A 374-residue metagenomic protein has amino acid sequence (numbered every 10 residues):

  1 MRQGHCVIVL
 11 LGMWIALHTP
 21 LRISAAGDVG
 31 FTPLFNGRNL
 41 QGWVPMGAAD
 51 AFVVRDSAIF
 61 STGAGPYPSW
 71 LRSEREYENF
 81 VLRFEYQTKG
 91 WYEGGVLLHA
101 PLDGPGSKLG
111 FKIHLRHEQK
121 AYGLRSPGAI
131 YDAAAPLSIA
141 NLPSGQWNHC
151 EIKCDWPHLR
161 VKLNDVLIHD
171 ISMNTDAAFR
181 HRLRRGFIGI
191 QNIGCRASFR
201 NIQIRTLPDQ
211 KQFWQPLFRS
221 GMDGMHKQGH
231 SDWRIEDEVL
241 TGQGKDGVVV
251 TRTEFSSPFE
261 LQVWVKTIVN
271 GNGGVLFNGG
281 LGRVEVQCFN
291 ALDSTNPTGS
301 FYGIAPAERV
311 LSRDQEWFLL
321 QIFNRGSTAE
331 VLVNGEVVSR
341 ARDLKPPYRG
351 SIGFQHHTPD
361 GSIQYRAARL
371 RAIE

Functional and structural regions predicted by a protein language model:
M1-H5: Positively charged n-region of N-terminal signal peptides that target proteins for export
V7-H18: Bacterial N-terminal signal peptides
I23-E374: Carbohydrate-interacting regions of secretory-pathway proteins
